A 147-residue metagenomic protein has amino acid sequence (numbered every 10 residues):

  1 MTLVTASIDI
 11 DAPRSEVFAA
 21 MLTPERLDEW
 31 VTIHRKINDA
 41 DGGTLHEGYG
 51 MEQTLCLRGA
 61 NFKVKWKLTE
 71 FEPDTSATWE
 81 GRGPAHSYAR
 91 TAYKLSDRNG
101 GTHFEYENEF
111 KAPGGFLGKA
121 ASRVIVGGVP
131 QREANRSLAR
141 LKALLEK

Functional and structural regions predicted by a protein language model:
M1-D41, H46, R140: Hydrophobic ligand-binding cavity/cleft-lining segments
L3-T5, N61-K65, S87-T91: Short, surface-exposed coil-to-beta transition loops
I10, L55, N108-F110: Hydrophobic beta-strand positions in extracellular immunoglobulin-like domains
T23, Q131, A143-K147: A structural signal for alpha-helix termini and helix-coil/disorder junctions
N38-P84, S96-R98, H103, R136-K147: Glycine-rich portal/gate segments that line the openings of hydrophobic small-molecule binding cavities
E80-R136: Beta-strand/loop substructures that line and gate deep hydrophobic ligand-binding cavities in soluble
